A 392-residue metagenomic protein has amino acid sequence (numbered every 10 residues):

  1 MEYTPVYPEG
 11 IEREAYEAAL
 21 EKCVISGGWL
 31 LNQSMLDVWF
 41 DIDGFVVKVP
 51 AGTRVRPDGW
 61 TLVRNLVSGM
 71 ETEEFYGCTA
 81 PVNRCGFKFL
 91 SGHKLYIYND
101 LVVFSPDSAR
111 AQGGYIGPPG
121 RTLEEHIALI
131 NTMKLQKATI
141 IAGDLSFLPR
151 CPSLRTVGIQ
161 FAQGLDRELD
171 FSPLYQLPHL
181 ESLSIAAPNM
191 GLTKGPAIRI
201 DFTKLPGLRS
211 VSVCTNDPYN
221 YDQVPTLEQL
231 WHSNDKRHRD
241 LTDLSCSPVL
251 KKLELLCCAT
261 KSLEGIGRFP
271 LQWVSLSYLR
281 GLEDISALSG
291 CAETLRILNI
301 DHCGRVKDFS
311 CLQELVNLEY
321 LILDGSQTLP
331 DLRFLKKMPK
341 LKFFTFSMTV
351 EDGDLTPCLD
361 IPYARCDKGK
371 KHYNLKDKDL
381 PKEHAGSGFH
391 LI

Functional and structural regions predicted by a protein language model:
M1, L20, G28-L31, C78: Conserved acidic
Y3-E9, N32-S34: Intrinsically disordered, low-structural-confidence terminal and linker regions
E9-Y16, K22-V24: Long, solvent-exposed N-terminal ectodomains/accessory regions that are displayed to the extracellular/lumenal milieu
L30, M35-A128, K134-F147, S153-P173 (+9 more regions): Concave beta-strand-loop units of leucine-rich repeat
